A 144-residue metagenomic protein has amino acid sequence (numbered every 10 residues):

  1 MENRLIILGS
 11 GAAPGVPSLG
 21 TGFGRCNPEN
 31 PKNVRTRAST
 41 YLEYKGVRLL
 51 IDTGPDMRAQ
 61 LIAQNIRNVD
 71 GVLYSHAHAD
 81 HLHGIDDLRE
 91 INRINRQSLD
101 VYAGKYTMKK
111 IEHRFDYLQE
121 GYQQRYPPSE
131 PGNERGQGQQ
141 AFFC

Functional and structural regions predicted by a protein language model:
M1-C144: Binuclear metal-dependent hydrolase catalytic cores
